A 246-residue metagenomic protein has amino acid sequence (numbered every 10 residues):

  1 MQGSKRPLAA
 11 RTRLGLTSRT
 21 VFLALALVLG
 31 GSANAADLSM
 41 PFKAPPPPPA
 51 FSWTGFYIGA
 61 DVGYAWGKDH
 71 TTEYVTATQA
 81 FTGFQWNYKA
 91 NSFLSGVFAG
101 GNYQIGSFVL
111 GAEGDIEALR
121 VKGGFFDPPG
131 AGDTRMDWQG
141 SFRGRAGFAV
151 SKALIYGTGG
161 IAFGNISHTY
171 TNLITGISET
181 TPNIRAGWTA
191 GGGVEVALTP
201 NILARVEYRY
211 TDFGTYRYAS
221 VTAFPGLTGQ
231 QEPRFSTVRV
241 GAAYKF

Functional and structural regions predicted by a protein language model:
Q2-K5, T12-L14, R19-F246: Gram-negative outer-membrane beta-barrel domains
